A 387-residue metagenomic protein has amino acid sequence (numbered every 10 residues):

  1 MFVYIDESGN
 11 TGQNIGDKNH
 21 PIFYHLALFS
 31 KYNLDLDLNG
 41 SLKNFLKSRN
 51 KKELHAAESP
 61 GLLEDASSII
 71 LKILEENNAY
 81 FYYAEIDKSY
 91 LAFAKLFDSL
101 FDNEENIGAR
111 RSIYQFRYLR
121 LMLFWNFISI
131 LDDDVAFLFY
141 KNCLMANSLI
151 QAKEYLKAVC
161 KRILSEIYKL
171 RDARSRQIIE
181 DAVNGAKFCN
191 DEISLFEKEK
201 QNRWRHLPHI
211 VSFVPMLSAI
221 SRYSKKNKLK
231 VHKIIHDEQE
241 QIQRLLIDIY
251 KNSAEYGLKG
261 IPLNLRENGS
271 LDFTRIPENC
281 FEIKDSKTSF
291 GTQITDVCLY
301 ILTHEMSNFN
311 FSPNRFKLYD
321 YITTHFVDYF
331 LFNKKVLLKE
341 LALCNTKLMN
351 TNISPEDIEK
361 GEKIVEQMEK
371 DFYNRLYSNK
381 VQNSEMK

Functional and structural regions predicted by a protein language model:
M1-K387: Phosphate-ester processing/binding pockets and catalytic centers
